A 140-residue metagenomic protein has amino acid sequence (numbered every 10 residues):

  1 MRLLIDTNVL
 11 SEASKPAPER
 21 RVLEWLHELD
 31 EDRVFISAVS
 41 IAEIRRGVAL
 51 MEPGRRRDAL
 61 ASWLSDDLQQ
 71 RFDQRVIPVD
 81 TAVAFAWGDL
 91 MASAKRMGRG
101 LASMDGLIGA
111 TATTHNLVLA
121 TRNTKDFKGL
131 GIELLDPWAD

Functional and structural regions predicted by a protein language model:
M1, L107-D140: Acidic, PIN/NYN-like endoribonuclease modules and their adjacent C-terminal/linker elements
M1-S40, A49-D66, K125, D140: Short, well-structured N-terminal submotif of metal-dependent ribonuclease cores
N8, R21, A82, G106-L107 (+1 more regions): Active-site phosphate/pyrophosphate-handling residues
R21, E43, A86, G129-L130: Phosphate- and divalent-cation-binding pockets in alpha/beta enzyme and binding domains that engage nucleotide-derived
E31-R33, D73, N116, G131: A generic structural signal for alpha->beta connector loops
F35, I77, L135: General small-molecule cofactor/ligand-binding pocket signal
A42, V83-F85, D140: A short acidic, often aromatic-flanked loop/helix-cap motif at beta-alpha or helix-coil junctions that lines enzyme
R46-G54, Q70-L119: Active-site neighborhoods of divalent-metal-dependent phosphate/nucleic-acid chemistry enzymes
